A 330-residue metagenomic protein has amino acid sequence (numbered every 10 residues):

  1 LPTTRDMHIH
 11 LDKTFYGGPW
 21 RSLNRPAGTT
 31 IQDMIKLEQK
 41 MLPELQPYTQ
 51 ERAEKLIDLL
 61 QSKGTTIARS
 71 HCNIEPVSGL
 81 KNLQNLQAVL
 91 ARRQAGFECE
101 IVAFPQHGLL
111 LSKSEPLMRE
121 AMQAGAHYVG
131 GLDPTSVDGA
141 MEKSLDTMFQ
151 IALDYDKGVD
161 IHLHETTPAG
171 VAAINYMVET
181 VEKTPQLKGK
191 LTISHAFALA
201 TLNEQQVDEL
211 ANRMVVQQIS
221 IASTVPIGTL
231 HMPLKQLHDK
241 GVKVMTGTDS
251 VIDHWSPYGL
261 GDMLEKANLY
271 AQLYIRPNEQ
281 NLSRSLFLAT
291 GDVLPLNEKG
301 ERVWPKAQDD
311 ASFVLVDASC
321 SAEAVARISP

Functional and structural regions predicted by a protein language model:
L1-W20, T167: Di-metal (Zn2+ and/or Mg2+/Mn2+) metal-binding site signature of metallo-dependent hydrolases with the MBL/beta-CASP
H8, G64, A121, V129 (+3 more regions): Conserved, mostly hydrophobic/aromatic
I9, C72, I101-Q106, G131-D133 (+4 more regions): A cross-domain feature marking catalytic cores of carbohydrate-active enzymes and several ubiquitous metabolic/repair
T14-T49, A173-T192, L210, L260-P277: Active-site gating loops and adjacent loop-to-helix segments of metal-dependent hydrolytic enzymes
G17-H71, V77-R92, L117-Q123, Q150: Alpha-helical scaffold segments that flank or form the walls of functional sites
I35-E51, E100-K113, D133-D138: Active-site mouth loops of central-metabolism enzymes
K81-A95, L111-T192, A198-I219, T229-T246: Histidine/acidic residue-rich metal-binding segments in metalloenzymes
E179-L191, L234-D317: His/Asp/Glu-enriched, well-ordered alpha-helical/loop segment that forms or immediately abuts the divalent-metal
